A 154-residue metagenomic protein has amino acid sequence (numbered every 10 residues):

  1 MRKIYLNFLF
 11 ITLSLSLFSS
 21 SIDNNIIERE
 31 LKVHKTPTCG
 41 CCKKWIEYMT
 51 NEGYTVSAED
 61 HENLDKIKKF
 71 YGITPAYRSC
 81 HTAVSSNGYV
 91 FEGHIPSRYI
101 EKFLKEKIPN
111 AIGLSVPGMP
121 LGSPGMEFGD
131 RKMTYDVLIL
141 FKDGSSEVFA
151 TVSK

Functional and structural regions predicted by a protein language model:
M1-L6: Positively charged n-region of N-terminal signal peptides that target proteins for export
N7-S16: Bacterial N-terminal signal peptides
L15-N25: Bacterial Sec-dependent signal peptides at the C-terminal "C-region" and cleavage site
N24-E52: Local sequence-structure signature of Cys/Sec-based thiol-disulfide redox active-site neighborhoods
H34-T36, E59, H94, P117: Active-site-proximal beta-strand/loop segments in catalytic clefts of secreted hydrolases
I46-N87, G93: N-terminal, post-signal-peptide region of Sec/Tat-exported proteins
A76-K154: Thiol/selenol-based redox catalytic cores and closely related redox-interacting motifs
